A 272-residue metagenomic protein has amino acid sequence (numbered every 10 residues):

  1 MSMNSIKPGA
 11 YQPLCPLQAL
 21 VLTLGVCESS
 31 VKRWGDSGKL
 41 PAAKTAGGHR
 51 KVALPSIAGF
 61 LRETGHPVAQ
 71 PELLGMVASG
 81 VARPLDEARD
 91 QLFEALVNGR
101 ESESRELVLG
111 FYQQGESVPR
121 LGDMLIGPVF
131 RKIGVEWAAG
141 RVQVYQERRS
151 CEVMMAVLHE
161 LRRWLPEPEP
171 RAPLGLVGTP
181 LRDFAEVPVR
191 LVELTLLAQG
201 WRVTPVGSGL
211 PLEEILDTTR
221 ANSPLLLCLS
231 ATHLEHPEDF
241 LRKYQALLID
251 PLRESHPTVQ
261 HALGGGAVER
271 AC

Functional and structural regions predicted by a protein language model:
S2-S30: Polyanion-binding surface elements
E28-S30, K39, A43-P166: Long amphipathic alpha-helical segments
W34: Residues in the recognition helix of alpha-helical DNA-binding motifs
P41, R202, L225: Residue-level detector of anion-binding/catalytic polar loops
V177: Flexible loop/N-cap segments at domain edges
L181, A185-V187, V206-T219: A general structural motif
R190-T204: Short helix-loop-beta junction
L210-A271: Cofactor-cradling patches in redox/metallo enzymes
